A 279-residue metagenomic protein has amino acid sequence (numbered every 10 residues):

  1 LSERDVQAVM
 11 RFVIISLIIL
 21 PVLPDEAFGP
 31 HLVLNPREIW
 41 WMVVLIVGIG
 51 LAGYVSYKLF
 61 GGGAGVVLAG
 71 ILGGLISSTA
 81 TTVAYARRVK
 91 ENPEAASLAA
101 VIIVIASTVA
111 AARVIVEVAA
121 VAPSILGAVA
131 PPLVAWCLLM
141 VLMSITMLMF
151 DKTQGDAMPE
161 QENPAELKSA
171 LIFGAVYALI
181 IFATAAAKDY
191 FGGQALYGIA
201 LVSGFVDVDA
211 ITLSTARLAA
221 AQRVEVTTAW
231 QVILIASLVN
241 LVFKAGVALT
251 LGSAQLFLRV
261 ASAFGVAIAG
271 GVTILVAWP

Functional and structural regions predicted by a protein language model:
L1, A52-G61, T82-N92, I145-A157 (+1 more regions): C-terminal ends of transmembrane helices
S2-V13, L32-M42, G155-T184: Membrane-water interface at loop-to-transmembrane-helix junctions
F12-L23, V43-L51, W136-I145, F173-F182 (+1 more regions): Hydrophobic core segments of alpha-helical transmembrane domains in multi-pass membrane transport and ion-translocation
S16-F28, A112-A120, A178-A186, L213-A220 (+1 more regions): Hydrophobic alpha-helical transmembrane segments in multi-pass integral membrane proteins
D25-P36, V118-G127, D156-A157, K188-Y190: Membrane-interface helix termini and inter-helical loops of multi-pass transporters
P30-I49, G127-W136, K168-V176, A254-A269: Entry/N-cap segments of selected transmembrane alpha helices and their immediately preceding amphipathic helices
L75-S77, V83-P93, V101-A111, A119-P123 (+2 more regions): Membrane-interfacial helix-loop connectors
A112-V116, A130, V224-P279: C-terminal transmembrane helix pair
